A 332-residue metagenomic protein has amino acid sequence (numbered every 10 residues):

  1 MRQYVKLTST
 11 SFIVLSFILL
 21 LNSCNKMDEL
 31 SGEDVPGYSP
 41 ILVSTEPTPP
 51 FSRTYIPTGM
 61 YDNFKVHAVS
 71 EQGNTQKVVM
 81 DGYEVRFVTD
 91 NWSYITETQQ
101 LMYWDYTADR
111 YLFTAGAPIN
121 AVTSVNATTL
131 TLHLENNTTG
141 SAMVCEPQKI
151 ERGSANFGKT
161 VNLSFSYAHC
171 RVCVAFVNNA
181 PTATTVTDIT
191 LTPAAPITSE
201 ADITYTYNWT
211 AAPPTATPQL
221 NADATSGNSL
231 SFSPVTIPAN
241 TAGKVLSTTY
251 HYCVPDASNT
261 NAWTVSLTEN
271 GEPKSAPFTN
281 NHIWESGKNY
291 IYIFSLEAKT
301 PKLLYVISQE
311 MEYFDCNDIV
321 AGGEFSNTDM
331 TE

Functional and structural regions predicted by a protein language model:
R2-L7, L21-E332: Sec-type signal peptide cleavage vicinity
S11-L20: Bacterial N-terminal signal peptides
